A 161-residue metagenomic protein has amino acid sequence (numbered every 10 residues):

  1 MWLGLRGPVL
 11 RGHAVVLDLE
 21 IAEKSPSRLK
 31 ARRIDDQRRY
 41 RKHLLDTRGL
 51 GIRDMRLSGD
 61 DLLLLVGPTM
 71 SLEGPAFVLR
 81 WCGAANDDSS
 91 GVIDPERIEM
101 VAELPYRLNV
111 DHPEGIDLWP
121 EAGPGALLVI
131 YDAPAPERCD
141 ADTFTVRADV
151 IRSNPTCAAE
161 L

Functional and structural regions predicted by a protein language model:
M1-L161: Sequence/structural signature of beta-propeller domains
